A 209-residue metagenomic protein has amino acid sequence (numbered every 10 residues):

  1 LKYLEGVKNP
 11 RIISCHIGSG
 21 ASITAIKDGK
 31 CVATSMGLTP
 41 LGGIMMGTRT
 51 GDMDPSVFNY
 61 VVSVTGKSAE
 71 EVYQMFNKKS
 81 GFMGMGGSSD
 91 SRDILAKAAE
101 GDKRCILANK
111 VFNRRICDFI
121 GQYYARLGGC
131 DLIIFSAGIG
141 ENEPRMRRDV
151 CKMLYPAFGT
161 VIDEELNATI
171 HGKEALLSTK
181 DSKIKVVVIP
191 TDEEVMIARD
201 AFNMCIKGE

Functional and structural regions predicted by a protein language model:
L1, P55-S63, E70-N77, R92-L95 (+4 more regions): Predominant activation on well-ordered alpha-helical scaffold segments within soluble catalytic domains
L1-S63: Glycine-rich phosphate-binding loop of actin/hexokinase-like ATP-binding domains
R11-C15, E70-K78, L132-I134: Beta-strand segments within the central parallel beta-sheet cores of soluble alpha/beta enzyme folds
I17-S19, I134-N142: Glycine-rich beta-strand-to-loop/alpha-helix junction loops that act as flexible
T50-P55, T65, A69, G87 (+5 more regions): Generic structural signal for well-ordered, non-membrane alpha-helical segments in soluble metabolic enzymes
T65-K110: A mobile "lid/hinge" subdomain adjacent to the ATP/sugar-phosphate binding pocket shared across diverse ATP-dependent
I106, K110-D131, G140-E209: Internal helix-turn-beta structural module
